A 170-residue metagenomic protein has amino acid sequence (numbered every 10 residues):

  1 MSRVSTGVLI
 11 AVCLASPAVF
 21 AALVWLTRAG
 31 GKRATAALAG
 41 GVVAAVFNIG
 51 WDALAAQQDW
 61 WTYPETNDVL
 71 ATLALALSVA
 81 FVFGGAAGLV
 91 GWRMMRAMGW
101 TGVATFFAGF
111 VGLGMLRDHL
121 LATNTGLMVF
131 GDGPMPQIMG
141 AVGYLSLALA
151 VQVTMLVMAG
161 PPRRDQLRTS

Functional and structural regions predicted by a protein language model:
M1-S170: Aromatic-rich, lipid-facing transmembrane alpha helices and their immediate juxtamembrane interface loops in integral
